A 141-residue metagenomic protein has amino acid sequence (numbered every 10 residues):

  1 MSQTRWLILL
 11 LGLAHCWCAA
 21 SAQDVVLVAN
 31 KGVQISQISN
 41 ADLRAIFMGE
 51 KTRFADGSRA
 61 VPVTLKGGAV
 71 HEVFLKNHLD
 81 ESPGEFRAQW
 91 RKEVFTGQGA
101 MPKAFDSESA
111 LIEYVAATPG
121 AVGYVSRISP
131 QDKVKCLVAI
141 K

Functional and structural regions predicted by a protein language model:
M1-R5: Positively charged n-region of N-terminal signal peptides that target proteins for export
W6-C16: Bacterial N-terminal signal peptides
C16-A22: Sec/Tat signal peptide C-region and signal peptidase I cleavage site
Q23-K141: Exported/periplasmic ABC-transporter solute-binding proteins
